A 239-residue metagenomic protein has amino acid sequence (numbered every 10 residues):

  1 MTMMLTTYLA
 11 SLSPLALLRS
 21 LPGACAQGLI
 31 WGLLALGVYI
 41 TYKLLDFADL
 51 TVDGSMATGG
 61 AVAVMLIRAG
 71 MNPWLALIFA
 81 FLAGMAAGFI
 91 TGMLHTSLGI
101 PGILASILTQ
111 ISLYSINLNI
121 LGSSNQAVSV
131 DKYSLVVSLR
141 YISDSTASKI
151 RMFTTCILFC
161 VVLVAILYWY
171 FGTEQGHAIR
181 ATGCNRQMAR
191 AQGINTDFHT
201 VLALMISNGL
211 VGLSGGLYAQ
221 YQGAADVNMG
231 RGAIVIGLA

Functional and structural regions predicted by a protein language model:
M1-A35, V62, A69-L75, K149-I150: Membrane-interfacial amphipathic/re-entrant helices at transmembrane-helix boundaries
A24-C25, G54, W74-L82, L104-I107 (+4 more regions): Hydrophobic alpha-helical transmembrane segments
L29-G37, G54-T58, A86-F89, G212-S214 (+1 more regions): Hydrophobic alpha-helical segments embedded in the membrane of multi-pass proteins
I40, M65, A69, F89 (+4 more regions): Membrane-interface helix caps of multi-pass small-molecule transporters
K43-G59, L94-L108, A178, L202 (+1 more regions): Short, non-helical or kinked segments that cap or interrupt transmembrane helices
M71-I111, C160-V161: Alpha-helical transmembrane segments within multi-pass membrane transporters and channels
A87, S148-D226: Helix-loop-helix "hairpin" substructures at the membrane interface of multi-pass membrane proteins
G102, S106-G172, V201-L202, A225-D226: Transmembrane helix-bundle core of multi-pass membrane transporters and related energy-transducing complexes
